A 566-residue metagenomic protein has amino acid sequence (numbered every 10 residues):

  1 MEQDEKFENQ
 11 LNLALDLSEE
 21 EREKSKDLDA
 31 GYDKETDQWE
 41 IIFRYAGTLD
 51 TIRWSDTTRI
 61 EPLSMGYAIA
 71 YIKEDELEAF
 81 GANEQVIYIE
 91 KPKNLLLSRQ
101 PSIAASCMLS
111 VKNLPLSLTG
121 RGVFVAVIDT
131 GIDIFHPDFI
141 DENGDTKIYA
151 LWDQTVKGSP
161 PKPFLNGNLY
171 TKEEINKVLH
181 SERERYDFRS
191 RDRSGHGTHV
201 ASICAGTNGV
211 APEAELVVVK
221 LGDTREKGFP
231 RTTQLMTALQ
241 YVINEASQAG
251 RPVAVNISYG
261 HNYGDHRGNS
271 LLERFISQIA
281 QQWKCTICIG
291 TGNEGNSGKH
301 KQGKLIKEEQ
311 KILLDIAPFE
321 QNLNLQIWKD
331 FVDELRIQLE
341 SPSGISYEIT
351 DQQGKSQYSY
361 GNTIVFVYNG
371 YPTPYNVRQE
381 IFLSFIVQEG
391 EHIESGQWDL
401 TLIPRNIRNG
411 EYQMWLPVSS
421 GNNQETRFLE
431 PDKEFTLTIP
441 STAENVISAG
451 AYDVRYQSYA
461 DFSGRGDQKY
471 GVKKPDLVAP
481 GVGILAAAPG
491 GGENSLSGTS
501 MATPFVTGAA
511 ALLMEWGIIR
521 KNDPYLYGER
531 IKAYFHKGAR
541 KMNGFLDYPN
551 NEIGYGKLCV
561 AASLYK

Functional and structural regions predicted by a protein language model:
M1-G66, D75-L114, P137, N143-G144 (+1 more regions): Autoinhibitory N-terminal propeptides
P92, K220-L221, L239-R267, G290-T291 (+1 more regions): Short acidic, glycine-rich surface-loop motifs adjacent to enzyme active sites
N113-G120, I140-E142, F229-V255, N269-C288 (+6 more regions): Mature extracellular/periplasmic domains of secretome proteins
N113-T233, G250, Q321, V332-D333 (+4 more regions): Subtilisin-like serine protease catalytic core
K157-S159, F164-I175, S297-I386, H392 (+2 more regions): Extracellular S/T/G-rich loop segment that most often corresponds to the catalytic His/Ser-adjacent loop
A201-C204, V217-R231, I243-V253, E334-R336 (+2 more regions): Hydrolase catalytic cores
Q248-H261, H266-S270, I279, W283-I287 (+2 more regions): C-terminal subdomain of the subtilisin-like protease fold in secreted/lumenal serine endopeptidases
R408-S419: Edge beta-strands of jelly-roll/beta-sandwich modules across compartments, strongly enriched in secreted/luminal
